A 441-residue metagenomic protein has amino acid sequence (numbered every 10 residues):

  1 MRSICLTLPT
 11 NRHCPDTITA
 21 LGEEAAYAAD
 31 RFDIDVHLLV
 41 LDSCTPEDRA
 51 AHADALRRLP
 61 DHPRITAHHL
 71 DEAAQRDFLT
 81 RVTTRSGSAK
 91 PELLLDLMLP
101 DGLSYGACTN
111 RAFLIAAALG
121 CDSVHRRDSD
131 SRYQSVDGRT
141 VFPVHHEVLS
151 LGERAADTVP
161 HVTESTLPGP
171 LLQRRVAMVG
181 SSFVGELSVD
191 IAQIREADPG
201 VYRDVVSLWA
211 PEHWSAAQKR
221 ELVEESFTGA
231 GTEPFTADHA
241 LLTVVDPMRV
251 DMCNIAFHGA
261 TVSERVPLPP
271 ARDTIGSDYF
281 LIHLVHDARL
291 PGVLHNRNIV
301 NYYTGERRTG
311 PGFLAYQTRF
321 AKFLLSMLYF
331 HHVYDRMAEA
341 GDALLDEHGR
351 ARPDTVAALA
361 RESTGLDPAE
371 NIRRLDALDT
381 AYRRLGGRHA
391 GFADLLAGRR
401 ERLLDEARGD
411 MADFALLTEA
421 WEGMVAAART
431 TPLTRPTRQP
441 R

Functional and structural regions predicted by a protein language model:
L8-H13, A20, L38-A50, A55-L56 (+5 more regions): Terminal low-complexity segments of carbohydrate-biosynthetic enzymes
A20-D35, A55-H62: Short, acidic, metal-binding catalytic loop of nucleotide-sugar glycosyltransferases
D48-L119: Active-site-proximal specificity loops/subdomain of glycosyltransferases
G102-N110, V250-C253, T274-I282: Conserved glycosyltransferase catalytic-site signature
C121-G138: Short beta-strand-to-loop acidic/aromatic patch adjacent to the donor-nucleotide binding site
Y133-H258, S263: Conserved catalytic core of nucleotide-sugar-dependent glycosyltransferases
L208-T236, A240, H286-S326: Catalytic donor/gating beta->alpha subdomain of glycosyltransferases that bind UDP-sugars
I255, T261, R272-P291: A short, conserved alpha-helix in the catalytic core of glycosyltransferases
